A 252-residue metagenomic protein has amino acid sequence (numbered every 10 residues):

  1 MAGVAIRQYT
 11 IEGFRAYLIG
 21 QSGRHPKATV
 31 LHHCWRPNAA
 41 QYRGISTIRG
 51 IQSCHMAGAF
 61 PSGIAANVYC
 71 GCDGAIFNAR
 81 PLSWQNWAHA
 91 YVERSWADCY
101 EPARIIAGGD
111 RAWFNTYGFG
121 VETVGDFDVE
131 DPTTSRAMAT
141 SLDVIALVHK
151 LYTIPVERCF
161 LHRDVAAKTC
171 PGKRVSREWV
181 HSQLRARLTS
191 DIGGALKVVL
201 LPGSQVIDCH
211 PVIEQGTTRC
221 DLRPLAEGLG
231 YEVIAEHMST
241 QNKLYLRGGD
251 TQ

Functional and structural regions predicted by a protein language model:
M1-C34, N38, C72-Y100, A107-G194: Basic/polar, cationic surfaces and motifs that engage anionic cell-wall and phosphate/carboxylate ligands
H25-G58: Active-site acidic/histidine clusters and adjacent loop/turn architecture that either coordinate catalytic ions
I45-A57, P61-A65, D73-Y91: Glycine-rich catalytic cores of cysteine/serine-nucleophile enzymes that process amide/ester linkages in cell-envelope
S46, G50, R136, T140-L147 (+2 more regions): Extracytoplasmic/secreted proteins, especially bacterial periplasmic and envelope-associated proteins
G50-P61, V144-L151, S182, A186-R187 (+2 more regions): Structured segments of extracytoplasmic/periplasmic soluble domains in secreted or envelope-associated proteins
C54-M56, I105-G109: Short secondary-structure capping micro-motifs at structural edges
I64-I76, F160-A167, S239-D250: Acidic helix-start/capping segments at beta-turn-to-alpha-helix junctions
T189-Q252: Primary recognition of N-terminal secretory signal peptides and signal-anchoring hydrophobic helices
